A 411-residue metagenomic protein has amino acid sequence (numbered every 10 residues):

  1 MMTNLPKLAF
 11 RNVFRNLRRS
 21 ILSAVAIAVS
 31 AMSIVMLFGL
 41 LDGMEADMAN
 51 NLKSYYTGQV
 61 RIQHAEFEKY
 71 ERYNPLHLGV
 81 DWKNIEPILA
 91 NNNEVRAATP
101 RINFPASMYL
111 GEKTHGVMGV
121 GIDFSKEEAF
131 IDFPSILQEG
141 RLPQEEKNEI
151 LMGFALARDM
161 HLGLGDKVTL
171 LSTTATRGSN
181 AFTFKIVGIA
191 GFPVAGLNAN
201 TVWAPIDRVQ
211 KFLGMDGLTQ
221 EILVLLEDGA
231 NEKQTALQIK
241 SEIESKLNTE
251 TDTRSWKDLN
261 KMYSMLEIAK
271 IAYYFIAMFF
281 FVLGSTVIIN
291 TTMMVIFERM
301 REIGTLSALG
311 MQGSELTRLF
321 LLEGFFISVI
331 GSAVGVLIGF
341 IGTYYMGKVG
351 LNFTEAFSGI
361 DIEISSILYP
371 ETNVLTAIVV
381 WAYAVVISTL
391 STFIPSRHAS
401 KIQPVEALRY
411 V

Functional and structural regions predicted by a protein language model:
L17-M44, E267-E302, F325-L337, Y383-L390: Hydrophobic alpha-helical transmembrane segments of multi-pass inner-membrane transport and secretion
G39-M118, R141, E145-E146: Hydrophobic, regular-secondary-structure patches
M118-M160: Short beta-strand boundary microenvironments
L162-E250: Basic-flanked hydrophobic alpha-helices used for secretion and membrane insertion
D228, E232-L283, F297: Peri-transmembrane interface segments
M293, R301-G347, V379: Transmembrane alpha-helical interface segments in multi-pass membrane proteins
R318, A333-V379, F393: Short helix-loop junctions at transmembrane helix boundaries
P370-V411: C-terminal membrane-exit region of the final transmembrane helix in multipass inner-membrane proteins
